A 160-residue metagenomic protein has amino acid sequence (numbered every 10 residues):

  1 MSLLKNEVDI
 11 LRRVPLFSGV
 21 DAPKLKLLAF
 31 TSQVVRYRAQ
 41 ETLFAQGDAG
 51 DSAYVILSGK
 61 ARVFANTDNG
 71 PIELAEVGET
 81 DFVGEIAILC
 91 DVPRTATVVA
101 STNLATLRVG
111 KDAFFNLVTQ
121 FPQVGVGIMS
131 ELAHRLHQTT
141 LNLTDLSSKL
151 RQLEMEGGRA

Functional and structural regions predicted by a protein language model:
M1-A160: Cytosolic regulatory regions built on CNB/CRP/Popeye-like sensor folds
